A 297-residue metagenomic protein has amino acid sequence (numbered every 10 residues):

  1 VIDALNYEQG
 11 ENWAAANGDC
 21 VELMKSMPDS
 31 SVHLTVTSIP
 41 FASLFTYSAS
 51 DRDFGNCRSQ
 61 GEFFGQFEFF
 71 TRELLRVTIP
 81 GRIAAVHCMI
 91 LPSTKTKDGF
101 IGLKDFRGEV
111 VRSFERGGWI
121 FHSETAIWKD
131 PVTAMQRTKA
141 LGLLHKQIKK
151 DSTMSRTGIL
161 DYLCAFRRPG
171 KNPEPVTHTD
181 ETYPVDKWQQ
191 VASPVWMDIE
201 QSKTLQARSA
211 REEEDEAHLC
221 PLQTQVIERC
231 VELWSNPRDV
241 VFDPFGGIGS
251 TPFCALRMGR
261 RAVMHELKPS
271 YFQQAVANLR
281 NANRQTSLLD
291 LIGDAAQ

Functional and structural regions predicted by a protein language model:
V1-Q274: Core catalytic lobe of class I
N17-E22, L288-A296: Conserved SAM/SAH-binding loop
V276-G293: DNA/chromatin major-groove-contacting recognition/catalytic segments
